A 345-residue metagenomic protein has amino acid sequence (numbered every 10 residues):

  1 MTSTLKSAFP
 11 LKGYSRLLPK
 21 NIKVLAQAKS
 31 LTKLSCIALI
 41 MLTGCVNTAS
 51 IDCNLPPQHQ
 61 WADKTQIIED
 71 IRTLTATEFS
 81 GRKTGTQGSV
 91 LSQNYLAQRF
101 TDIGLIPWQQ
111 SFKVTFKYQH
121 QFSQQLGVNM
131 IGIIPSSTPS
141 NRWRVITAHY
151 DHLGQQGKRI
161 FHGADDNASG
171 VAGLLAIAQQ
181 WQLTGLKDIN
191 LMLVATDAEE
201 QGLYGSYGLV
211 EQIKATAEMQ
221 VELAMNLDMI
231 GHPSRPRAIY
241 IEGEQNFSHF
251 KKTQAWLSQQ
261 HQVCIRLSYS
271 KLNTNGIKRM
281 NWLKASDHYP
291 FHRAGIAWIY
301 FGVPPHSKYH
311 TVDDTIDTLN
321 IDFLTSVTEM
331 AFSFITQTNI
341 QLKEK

Functional and structural regions predicted by a protein language model:
I51-L91, I103, S307-D314: N-terminal capping segment at the start of a domain
L55-Q60, E78-Q87, K158-N167, A195-T196 (+3 more regions): Second-shell loop/turn segments in exported
A62, Q66-E69, T73, Q87-R99 (+8 more regions): Extracytoplasmic/secreted proteins, especially bacterial periplasmic and envelope-associated proteins
R82-P135: A non-catalytic alpha/beta surface segment that caps or lines the substrate-entry region of metallo-dependent hydrolase
I146, D151-H152, Q156-Q201, A331: Alpha-helical metal-binding/catalytic segments enriched in His/Glu/Asp
L186, T196-Y300: Metal-dependent peptidase/peptidase-like ectodomains
H306-K345: His/Asp/Glu-rich mid-to-C-terminal helical/loop segments that flank catalytic regions of hydrolases
